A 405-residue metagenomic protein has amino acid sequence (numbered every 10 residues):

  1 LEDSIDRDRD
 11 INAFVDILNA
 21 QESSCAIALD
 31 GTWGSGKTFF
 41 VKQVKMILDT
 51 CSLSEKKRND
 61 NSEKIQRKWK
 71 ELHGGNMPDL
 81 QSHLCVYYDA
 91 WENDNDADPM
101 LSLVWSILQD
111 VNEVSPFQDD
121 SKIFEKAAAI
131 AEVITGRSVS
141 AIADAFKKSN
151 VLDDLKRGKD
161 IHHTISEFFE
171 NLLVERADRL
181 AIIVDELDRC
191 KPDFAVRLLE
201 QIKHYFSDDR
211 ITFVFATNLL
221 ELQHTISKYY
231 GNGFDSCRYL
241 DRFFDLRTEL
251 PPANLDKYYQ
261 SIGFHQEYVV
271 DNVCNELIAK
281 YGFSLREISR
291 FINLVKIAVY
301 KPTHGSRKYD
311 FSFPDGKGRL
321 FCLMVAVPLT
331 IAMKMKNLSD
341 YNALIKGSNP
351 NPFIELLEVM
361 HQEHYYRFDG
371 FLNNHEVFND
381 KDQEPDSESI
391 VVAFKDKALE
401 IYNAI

Functional and structural regions predicted by a protein language model:
L1-G75, L101, I390-I405: Walker A/P-loop-proximal flanking segment of P-loop NTPase domains
E2-A13, T32, I47, H163-S166 (+3 more regions): The catalytic "switch" region of P-loop NTPases
E22-S23, K56-K57, M77-S82, E175-D178 (+1 more regions): Short helix-terminating capping/connector loops at secondary-structure junctions
A26-D30, Y87, I183: Short hydrophobic/aromatic beta-strand immediately N-terminal to the Walker A/P-loop
S35-N171, Y341: P-loop NTPase nucleotide-binding core
Q66-K68, D120-R137, D245-F321: Conserved AAA+ ATPase small/helical "lid" subdomain
V184-C190: Conserved Walker B
E276-I278, L285-I405: C-terminal alpha-helical "lid" subdomain
